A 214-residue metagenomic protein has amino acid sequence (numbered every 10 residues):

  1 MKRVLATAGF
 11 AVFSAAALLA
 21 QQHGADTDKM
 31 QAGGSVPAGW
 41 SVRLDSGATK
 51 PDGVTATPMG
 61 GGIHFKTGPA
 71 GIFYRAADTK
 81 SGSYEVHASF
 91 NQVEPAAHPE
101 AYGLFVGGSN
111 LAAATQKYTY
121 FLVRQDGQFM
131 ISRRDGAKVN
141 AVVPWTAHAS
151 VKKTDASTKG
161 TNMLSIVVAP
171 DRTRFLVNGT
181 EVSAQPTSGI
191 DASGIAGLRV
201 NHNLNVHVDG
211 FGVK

Functional and structural regions predicted by a protein language model:
T7-A17: Bacterial N-terminal signal peptides
Q21-K50: Extracellular carbohydrate-recognition regions
D52-I72: Short carbohydrate-recognition loop motifs
T67-K138: Secretory/extracellular carbohydrate-interaction modules and structurally similar beta-sandwich "look-alikes"
A88, D155-F175: Short tryptophan-centered beta-strand motifs in secreted/extracellular beta-sheet-rich domains of glycan-recognition
A137-M163: Short, aromatic/His-centered strand-loop micro-motif at the edge of beta-sheets
L176-T180: Short strand-turn-strand beta-turns centered on an Asx-Gly dipeptide
Q185-G212: Flexible glycan-contacting loops in extracellular carbohydrate-active proteins
